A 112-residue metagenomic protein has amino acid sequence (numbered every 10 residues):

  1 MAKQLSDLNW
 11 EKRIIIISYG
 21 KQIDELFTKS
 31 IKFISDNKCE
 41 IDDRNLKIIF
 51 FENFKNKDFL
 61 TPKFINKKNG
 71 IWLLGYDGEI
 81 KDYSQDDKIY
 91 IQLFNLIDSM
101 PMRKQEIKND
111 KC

Functional and structural regions predicted by a protein language model:
M1-C112: Non-catalytic interaction/Regulatory regions outside core domains
